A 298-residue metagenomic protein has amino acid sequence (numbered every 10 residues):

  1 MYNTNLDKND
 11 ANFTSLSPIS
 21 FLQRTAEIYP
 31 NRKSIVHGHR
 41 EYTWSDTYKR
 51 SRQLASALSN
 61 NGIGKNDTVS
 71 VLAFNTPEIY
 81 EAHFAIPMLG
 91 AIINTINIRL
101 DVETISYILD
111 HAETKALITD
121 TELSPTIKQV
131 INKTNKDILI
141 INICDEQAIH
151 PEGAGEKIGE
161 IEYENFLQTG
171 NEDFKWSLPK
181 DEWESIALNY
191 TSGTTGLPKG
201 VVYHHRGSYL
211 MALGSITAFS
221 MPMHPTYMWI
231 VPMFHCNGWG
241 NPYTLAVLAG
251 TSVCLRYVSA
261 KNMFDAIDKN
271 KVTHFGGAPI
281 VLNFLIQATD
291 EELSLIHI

Functional and structural regions predicted by a protein language model:
T14, I19, N31-T76, Y80-F84 (+2 more regions): Conserved AMP-binding/adenylate-forming core of the ANL superfamily
F21, N60-N61, M88-N165: Structural core segment of the AMP-binding/adenylate-forming
P30, I141, G155, G159-I161 (+3 more regions): Conserved pre-ATP/AMP-binding loop-to-beta segment of ANL
R32, D67-T68, F74-I98, V102 (+5 more regions): A short helix-loop-beta submotif of the ANL/AMP-binding
Y48-S56, Q168-T169, D173, E182 (+4 more regions): Conserved structural elements of the adenylate-forming
F74, T119-K128, V231, V258 (+1 more regions): Adenylate-forming
T191, I296-I298: Conserved small/polar residues in nucleotide/adenosyl-binding loops
Y209-T226, F234-H274, F284-T289: Conserved AMP-binding/adenylation subdomain of ANL enzymes
